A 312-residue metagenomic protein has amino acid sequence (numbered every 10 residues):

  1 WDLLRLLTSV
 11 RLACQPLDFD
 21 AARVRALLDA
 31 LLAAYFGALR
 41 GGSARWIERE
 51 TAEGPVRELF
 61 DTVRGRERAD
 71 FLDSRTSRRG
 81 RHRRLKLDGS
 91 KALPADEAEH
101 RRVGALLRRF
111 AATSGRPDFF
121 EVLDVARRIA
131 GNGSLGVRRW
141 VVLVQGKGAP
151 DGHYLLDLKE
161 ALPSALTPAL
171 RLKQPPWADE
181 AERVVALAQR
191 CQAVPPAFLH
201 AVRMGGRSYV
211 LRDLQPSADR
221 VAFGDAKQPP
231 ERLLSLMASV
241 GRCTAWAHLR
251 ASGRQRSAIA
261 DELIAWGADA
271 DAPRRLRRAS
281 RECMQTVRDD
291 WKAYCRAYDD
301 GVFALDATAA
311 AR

Functional and structural regions predicted by a protein language model:
W1-V63, A112-D300, A311: Conserved ATP-binding subdomain of kinase catalytic cores across diverse folds
G41-G104: Sequence-structural signature of the catalytic-core scaffold of metal-dependent phosphohydrolases that act on
G80-A126, G136-R139: Bergerat-fold GHKL/Histidine-kinase-like ATPase
F303: A domain-level signal for the structural core that forms small-molecule/cofactor-binding pockets and catalytic centers
D306-A310: C-terminal accessory extensions/subdomains outside the catalytic/core fold
